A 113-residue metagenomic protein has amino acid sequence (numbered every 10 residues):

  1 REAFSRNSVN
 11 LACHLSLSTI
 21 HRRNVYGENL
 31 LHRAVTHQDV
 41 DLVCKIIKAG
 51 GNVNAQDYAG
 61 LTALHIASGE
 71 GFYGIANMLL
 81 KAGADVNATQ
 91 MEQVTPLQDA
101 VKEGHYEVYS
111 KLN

Functional and structural regions predicted by a protein language model:
R1-H37, C44-K48: Intrinsically disordered, low-complexity regulatory segments in ankyrin-centric signaling systems
E2-F4, R33-Q38, I66-F72, D99-G104: Ankyrin repeat A-helix N-terminal signature
L11, L42, G74-I75, E107-V108: Conserved ankyrin/ankyrin-like repeat signature
C13-S18, C44-G51, N77-A84, N113: Ankyrin repeat domain, specifically the short helix-to-loop turn at the C-terminus of the second helix of each repeat
V25-Y26, Y58-A59, M91-E92: Ankyrin repeat start-site detector
G69-N77, K81-T95, D99-K102: A generic tandem-repeat structural signature
